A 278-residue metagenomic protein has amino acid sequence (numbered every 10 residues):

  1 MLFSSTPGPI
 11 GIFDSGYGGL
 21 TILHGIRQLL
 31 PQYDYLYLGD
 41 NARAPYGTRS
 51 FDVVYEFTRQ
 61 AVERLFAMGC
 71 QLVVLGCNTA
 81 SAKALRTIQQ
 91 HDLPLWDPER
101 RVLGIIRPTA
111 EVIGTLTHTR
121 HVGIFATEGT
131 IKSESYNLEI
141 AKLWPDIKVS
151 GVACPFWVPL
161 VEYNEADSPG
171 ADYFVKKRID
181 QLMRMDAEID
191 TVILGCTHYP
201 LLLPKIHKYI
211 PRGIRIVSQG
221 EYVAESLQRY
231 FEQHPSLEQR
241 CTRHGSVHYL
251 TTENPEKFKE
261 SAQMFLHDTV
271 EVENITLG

Functional and structural regions predicted by a protein language model:
M1-G278: Non-catalytic structural scaffold of enzyme domains
